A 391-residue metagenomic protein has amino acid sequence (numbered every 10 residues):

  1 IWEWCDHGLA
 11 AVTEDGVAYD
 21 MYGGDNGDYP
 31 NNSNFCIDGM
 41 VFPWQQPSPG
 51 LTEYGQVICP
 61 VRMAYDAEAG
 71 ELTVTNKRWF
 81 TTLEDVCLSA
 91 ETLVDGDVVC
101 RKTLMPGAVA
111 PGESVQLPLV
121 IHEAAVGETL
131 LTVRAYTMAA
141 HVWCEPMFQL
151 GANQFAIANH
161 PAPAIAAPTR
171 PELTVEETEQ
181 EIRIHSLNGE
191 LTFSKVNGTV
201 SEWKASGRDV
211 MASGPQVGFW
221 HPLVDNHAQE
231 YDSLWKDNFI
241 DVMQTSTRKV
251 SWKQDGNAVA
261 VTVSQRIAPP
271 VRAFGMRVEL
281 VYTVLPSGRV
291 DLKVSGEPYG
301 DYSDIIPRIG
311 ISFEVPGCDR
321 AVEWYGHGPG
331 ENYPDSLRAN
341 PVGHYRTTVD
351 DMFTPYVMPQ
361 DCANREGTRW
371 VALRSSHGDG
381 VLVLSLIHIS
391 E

Functional and structural regions predicted by a protein language model:
I1-E71, R78-E84, S89-V98: Extended substrate-binding grooves/exosites of carbohydrate-active enzymes
E3, V120-G127, H141, F155-S390: Beta-strand/loop-rich accessory regions of lumenal/periplasmic or secreted enzymes, predominantly carbohydrate-active
V74-R78, T92, I121, A135 (+1 more regions): Hydrophobic beta-strand positions in extracellular immunoglobulin-like domains
R78-T82, A139, G300-Y302: Short, acidic/polar linear motifs in exposed loop/turn regions
C87, E128-T132: Short, conserved beta-strand segments of beta-strand-rich sandwich/propeller modules, principally
G96-V126: Intrinsically disordered, low-complexity Pro/Gly/Ser/Thr-rich segments with frequent PxxP/GP/PP motifs and embedded
Y136-W143: Short acidic/polar inter-strand loop motif in beta-rich domains
W143-F155: Edge beta-strands of extracellular beta-sandwich domains
